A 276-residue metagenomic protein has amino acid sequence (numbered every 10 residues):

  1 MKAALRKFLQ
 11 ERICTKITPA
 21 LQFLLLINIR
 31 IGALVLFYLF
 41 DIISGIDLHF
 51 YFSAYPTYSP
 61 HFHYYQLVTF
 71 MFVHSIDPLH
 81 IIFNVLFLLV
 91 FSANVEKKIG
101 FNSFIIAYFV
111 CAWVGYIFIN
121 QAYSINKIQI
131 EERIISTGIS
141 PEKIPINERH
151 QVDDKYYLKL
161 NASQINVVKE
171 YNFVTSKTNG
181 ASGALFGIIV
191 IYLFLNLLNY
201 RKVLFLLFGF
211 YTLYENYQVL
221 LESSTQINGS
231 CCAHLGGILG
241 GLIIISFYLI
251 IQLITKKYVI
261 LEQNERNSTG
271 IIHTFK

Functional and structural regions predicted by a protein language model:
K2-K276: A detector for small-residue-rich transmembrane helices and their helix-helix packing motifs
